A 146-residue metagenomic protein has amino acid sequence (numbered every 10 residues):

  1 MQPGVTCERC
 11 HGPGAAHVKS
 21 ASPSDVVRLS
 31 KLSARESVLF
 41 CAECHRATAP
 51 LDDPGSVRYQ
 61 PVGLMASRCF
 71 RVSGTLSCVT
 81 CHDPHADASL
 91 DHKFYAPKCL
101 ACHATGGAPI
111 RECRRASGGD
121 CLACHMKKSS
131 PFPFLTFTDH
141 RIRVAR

Functional and structural regions predicted by a protein language model:
M1-R146: Short sequence/structural segments immediately N-terminal
